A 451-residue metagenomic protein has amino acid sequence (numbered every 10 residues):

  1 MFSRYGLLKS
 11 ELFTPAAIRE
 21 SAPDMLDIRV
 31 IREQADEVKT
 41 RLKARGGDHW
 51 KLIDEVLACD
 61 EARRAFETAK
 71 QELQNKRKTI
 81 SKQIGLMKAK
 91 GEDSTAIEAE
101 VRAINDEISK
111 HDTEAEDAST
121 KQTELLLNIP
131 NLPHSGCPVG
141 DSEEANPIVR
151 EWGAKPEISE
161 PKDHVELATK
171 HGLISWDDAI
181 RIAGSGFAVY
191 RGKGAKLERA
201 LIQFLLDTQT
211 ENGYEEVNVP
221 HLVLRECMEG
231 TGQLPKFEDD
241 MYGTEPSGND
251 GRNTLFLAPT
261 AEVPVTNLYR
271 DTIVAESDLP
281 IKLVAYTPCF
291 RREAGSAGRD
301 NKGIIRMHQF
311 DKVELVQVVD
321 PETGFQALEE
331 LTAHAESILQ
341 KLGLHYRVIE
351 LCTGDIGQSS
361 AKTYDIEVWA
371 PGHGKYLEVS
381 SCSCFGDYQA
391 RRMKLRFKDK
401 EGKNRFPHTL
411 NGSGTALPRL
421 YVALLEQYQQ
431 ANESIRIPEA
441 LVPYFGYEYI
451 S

Functional and structural regions predicted by a protein language model:
M1-L8, L12-F13, A17-I18: N-terminal mitochondrial targeting presequence
L12, G46, G91, G213-Y214 (+1 more regions): Glycine-centered loop/turn motif at secondary-structure junctions
A16-I18, E67, L205, P321: Extended rod-forming repeat segments used as scaffolds/tethers
I18, A22-K155, L173, D177: N-terminal alpha-helical targeting/anchoring segments
E151-S451: TRNA-recognition modules of translation machinery and tRNA-sensing kinases, especially anticodon-binding
